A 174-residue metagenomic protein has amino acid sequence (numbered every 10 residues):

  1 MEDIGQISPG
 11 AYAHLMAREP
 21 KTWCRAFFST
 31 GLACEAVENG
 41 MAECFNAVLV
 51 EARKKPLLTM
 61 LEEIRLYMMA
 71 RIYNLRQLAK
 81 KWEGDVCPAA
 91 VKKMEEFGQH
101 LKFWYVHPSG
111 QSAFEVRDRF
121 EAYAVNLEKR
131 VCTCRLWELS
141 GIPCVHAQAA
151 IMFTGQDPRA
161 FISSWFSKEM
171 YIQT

Functional and structural regions predicted by a protein language model:
M1-T174: Hydrophobic, aromatic-enriched, well-ordered structural segments
